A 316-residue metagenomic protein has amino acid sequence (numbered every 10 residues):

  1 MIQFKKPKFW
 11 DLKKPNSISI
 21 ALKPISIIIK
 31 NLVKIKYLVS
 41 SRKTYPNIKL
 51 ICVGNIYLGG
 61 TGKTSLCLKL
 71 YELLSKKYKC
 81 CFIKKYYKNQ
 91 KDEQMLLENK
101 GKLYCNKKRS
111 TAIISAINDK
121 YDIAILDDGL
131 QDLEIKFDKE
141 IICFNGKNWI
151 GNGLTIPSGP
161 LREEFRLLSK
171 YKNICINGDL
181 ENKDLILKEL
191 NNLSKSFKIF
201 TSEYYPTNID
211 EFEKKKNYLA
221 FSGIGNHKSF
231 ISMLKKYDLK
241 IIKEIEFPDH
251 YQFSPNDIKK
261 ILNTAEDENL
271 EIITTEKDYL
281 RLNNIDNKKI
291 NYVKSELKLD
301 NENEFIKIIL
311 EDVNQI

Functional and structural regions predicted by a protein language model:
I2-K49: A transmembrane-helix-recognition feature enriched in membrane-embedded lipid enzymes and envelope glyco-/phospholipid
I28, T64, L97, D127 (+3 more regions): Residue-level signal for inorganic ion chemistry
Y37-N89: Walker A (P-loop) phosphate-binding motif
K88-S194: Phosphate/Mg2+-binding loops and adjacent switch elements in nucleotide/diphosphate-handling enzyme cores
E140-F144, L168-G178, L193-Y204, D210-K215 (+2 more regions): Conserved beta-strand/loop subsegment of P-loop NTPase cores
N173-N182, S202-T207, F221-N226, F247-Q252 (+2 more regions): G-domain G4 guanine-recognition motif of GTPases
F212-P255: Redox- and metal-dependent alpha/beta enzyme cores, enriched for Fe-S-associated oxidoreductases and cofactor-handling
P248-Y251, K288-I316: Short, flexible loop segments at boundaries between secondary-structure elements
